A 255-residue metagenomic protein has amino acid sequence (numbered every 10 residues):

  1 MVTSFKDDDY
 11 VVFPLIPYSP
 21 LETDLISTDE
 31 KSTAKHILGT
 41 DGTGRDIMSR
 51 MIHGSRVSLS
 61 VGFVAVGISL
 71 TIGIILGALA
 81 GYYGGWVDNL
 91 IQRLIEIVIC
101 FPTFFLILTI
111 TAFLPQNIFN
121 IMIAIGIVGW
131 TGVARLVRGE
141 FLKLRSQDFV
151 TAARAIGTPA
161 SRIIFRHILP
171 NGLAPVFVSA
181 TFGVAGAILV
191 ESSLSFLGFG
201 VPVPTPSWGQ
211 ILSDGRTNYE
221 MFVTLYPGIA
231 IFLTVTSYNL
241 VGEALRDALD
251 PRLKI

Functional and structural regions predicted by a protein language model:
M1-L70, I74, A78-L79, A187 (+4 more regions): Gly/Trp-centered helix-boundary motif
K35-D41, R45-I47, S58-Q147, P175-F177: Generic hydrophobic transmembrane alpha-helix motif, especially the helices
R56-I72, L142, S161-S193, Y238: Transmembrane alpha-helices
I99, I110-P115, I125-G126, E140-F141 (+2 more regions): Glycine-rich helix-loop "coupling/hinge" segments at transmembrane-helix boundaries in multipass transporters
